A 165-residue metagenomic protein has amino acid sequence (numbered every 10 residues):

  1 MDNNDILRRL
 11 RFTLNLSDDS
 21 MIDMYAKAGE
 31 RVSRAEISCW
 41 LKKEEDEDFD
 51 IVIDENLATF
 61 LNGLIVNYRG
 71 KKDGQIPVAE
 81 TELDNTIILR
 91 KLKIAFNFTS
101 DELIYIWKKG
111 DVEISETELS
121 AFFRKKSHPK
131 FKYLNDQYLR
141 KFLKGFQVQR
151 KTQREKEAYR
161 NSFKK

Functional and structural regions predicted by a protein language model:
M1-R8, L16-V52, G74, Y105-I106 (+2 more regions): A cross-kingdom feature marking solvent-exposed beta-strand/loop segments within repeated, beta-rich binding/scaffold
D2, L83-I87, Q137: Alpha-helix N-cap/N′ positions at the starts of helices
I6-R11, M21-Y25, D54-L64, I88-K93 (+3 more regions): Short, structured motif recognition centered on aromatic/hydrophobic residues
N15, I51-D54, A58, E82-T86 (+1 more regions): Alpha-helix initiation and capping sites
E55-I76, F142, F146-A158: A short, Lys/Arg-enriched interface patch at domain edges and termini
N62-E113: Short, solvent-exposed interaction modules
F123-K165: Glycine-rich, aromatic-bearing surface loops/beta-hairpins
